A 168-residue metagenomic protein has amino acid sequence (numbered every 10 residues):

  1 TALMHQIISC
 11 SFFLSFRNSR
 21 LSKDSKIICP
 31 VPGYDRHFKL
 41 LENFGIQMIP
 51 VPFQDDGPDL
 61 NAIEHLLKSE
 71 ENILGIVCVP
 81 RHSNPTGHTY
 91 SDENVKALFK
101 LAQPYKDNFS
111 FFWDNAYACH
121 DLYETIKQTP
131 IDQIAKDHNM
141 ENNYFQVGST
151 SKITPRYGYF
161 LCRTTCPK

Functional and structural regions predicted by a protein language model:
T1-K106, A118-H138, F145: Conserved core of the PLP fold type I
A2, G33, A116, S149-I153 (+1 more regions): Residue-level preference for alpha-helix termini and adjacent loops
F112-W113: Generic enzyme active-site microenvironment
Q133-K168: Conserved core segment of the aminotransferase class I/II
